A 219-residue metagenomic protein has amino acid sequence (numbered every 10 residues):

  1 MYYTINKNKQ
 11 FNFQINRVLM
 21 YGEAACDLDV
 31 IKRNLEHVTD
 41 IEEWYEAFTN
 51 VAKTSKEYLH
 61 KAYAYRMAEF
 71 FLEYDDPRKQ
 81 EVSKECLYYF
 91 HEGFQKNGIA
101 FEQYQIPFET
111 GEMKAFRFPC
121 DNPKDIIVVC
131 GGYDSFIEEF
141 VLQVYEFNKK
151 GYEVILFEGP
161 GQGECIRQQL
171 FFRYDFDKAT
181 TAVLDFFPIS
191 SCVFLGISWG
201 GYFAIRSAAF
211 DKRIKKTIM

Functional and structural regions predicted by a protein language model:
Q10-M67: Long amphipathic alpha-helical segments
T39-I41, A47-F48, D76-N122: N-terminal cap/lid segment of alpha/beta-hydrolase-fold proteins
P123-G132: Short beta-strand element of the alpha/beta-hydrolase
G132-L142, V154: Serine-hydrolase catalytic-loop signature spanning alpha/beta hydrolases and amidase-signature enzymes
E139, E146, Q169-F194, W199-F203: Alpha/beta-hydrolase active-site loop
F147-E164: Conserved alpha/beta-hydrolase
E158, S191-V193, K216-I218: Residue in the alpha/beta-hydrolase core beta-strand immediately N-terminal to the catalytic nucleophile
G201-K212, T217-M219: Short glycine-enriched nucleophile-adjacent loop and the immediately C-terminal alpha-helix near the catalytic center
